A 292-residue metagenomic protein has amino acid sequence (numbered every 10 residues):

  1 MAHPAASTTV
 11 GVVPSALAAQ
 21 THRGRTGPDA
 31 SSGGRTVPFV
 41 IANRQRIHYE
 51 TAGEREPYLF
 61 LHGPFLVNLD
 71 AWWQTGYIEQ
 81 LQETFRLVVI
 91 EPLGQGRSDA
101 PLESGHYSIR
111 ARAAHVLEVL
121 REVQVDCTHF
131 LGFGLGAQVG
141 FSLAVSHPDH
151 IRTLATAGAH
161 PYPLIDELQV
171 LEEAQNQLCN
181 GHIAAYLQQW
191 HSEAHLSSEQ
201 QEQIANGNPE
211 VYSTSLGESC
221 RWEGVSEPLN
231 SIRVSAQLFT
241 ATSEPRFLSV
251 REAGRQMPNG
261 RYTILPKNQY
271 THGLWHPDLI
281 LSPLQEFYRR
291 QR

Functional and structural regions predicted by a protein language model:
R25-R46: N-terminal cap/lid segment of alpha/beta-hydrolase-fold proteins
Q45-D99: Conserved HGGG/HGGXW glycine-rich cap/lid loop of the alpha/beta-hydrolase fold
W73, E79, V88-H129: Active-site loop/oxyanion-hole signature of alpha/beta-hydrolase fold enzymes
T128, G132-A137: Conserved alpha/beta-hydrolase "nucleophile elbow" surrounding the catalytic nucleophile
Q138-S146, I151-H182: Flexible "cap/lid" loop of the alpha/beta hydrolase fold
I165-E167, N180-N230: Conserved alpha/beta-hydrolase catalytic His-Asp/Glu region
A236-Y270, L274-H276: Conserved loop-alpha-helix segment in the C-terminal half of the alpha/beta-hydrolase fold that carries the catalytic
G273-E286: Post-His helix in hydrolase/transferase enzymes
